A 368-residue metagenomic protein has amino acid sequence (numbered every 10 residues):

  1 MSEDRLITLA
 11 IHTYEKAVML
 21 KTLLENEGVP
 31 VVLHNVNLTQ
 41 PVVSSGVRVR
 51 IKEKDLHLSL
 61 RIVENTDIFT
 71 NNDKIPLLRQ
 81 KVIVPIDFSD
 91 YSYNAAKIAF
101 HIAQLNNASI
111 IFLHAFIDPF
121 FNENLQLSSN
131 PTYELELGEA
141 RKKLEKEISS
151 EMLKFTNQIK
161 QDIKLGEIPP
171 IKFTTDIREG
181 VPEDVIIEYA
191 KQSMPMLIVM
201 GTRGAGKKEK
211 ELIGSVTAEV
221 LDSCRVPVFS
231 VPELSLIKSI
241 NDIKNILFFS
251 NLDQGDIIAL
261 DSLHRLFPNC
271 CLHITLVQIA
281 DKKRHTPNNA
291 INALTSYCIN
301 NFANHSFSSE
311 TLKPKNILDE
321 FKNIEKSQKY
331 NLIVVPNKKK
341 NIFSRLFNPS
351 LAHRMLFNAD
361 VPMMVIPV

Functional and structural regions predicted by a protein language model:
D4-T13, H34, G46-K52: Solvent-exposed beta-strand motifs enriched in subsets of small alpha/beta binding domains, especially certain
R5, Y14-L23, E27-T39, D73-E134 (+2 more regions): Small/aliphatic-rich secondary-structure junction motif
T22, D176-V185, P314-L318: Charged docking surfaces used in two-component/phosphorelay signaling
E25-P30, E53-I68, A103-L105, E183-S239 (+1 more regions): Gly/Ser-rich helix-loop-strand patches that form or flank binding pockets for ribonucleotide-derived cofactors
Y91, G206-K207, G255, I317 (+1 more regions): Short glycine-rich, flexible loops that bind phosphorylated cofactors or substrates
Y133-S150: A short acidic, glycine-rich active-site loop that binds or catalyzes chemistry on phosphate/adenosine moieties
Q161-T174, N300-S308: A short helix-to-beta-strand connector/capping loop
T295, K313-K326: A short, acidic, amphipathic alpha-helical segment used as a generic capping/interface helix at domain edges
